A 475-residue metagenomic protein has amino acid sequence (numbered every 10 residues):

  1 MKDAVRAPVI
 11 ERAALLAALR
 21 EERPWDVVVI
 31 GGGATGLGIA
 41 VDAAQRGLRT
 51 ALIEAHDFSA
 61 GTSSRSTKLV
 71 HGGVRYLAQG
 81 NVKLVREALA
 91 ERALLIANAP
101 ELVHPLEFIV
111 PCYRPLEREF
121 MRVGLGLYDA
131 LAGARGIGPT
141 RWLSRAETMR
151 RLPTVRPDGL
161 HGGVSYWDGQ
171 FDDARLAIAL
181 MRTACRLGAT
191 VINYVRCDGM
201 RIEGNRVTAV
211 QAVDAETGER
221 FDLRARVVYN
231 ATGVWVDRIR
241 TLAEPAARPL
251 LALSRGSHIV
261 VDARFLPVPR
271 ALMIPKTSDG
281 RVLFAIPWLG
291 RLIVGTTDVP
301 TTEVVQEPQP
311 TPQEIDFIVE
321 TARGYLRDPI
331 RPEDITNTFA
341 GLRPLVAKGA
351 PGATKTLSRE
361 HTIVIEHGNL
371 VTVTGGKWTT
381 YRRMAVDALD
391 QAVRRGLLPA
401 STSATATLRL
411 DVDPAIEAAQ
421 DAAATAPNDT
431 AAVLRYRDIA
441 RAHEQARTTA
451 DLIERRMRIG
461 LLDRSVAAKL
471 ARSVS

Functional and structural regions predicted by a protein language model:
M1-V27, D42-R46: Extreme N-terminal leader/targeting segments of oxidoreductases
R23-W25, T217-V227: Core beta-strand elements of the Rossmann-like FAD/NAD(P) dinucleotide-binding domain in flavoenzyme oxidoreductases
A44-S64: Glycine-rich FAD pyrophosphate-binding loop
K68-R151: Dinucleotide-binding Rossmann-like beta1-alpha1 core, especially the glycine-rich loop that anchors the ADP
C112, D129, M149-L187, A209-Q211 (+3 more regions): Helix-loop-beta segment of a Rossmann-like dinucleotide-binding subdomain
T183, A246-I293, V299-N428, A432-V474: C-terminal catalytic lobe of FAD-dependent flavoproteins
N193-T208: A conserved short coil-to-beta-strand element within the FAD-binding core of flavoproteins
N230-P245: Flavin (primarily FAD) binding-site architecture
